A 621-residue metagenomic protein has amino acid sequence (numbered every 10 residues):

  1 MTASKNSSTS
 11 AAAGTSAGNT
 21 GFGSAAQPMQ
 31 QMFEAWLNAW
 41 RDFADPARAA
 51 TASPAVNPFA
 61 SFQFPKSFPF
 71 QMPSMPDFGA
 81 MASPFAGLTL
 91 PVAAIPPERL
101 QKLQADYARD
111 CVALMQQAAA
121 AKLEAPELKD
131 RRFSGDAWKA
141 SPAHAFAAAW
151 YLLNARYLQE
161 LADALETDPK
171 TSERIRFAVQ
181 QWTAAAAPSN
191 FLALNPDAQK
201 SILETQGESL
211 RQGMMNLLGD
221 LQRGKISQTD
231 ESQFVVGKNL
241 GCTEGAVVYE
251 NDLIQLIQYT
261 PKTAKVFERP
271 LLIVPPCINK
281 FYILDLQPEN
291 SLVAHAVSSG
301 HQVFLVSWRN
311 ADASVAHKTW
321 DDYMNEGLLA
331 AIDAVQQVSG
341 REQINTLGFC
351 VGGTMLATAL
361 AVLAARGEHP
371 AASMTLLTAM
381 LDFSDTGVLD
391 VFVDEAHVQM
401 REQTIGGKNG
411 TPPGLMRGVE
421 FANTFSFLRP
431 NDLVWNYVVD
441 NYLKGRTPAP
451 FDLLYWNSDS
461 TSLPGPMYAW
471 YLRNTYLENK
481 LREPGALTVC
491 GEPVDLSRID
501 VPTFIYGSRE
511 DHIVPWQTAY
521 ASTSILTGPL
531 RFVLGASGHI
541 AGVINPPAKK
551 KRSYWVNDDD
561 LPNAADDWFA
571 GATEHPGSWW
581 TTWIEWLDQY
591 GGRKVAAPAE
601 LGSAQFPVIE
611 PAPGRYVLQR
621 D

Functional and structural regions predicted by a protein language model:
M1-I254, V266-F267, F304, S522 (+4 more regions): Amphipathic, low-complexity, repeat-rich surface-exposed segments
T167-K200, Q337, R341, L360-Y468 (+2 more regions): Alpha/beta-hydrolase-fold enzymes
V266-C277: Short beta-strand element of the alpha/beta-hydrolase
D285-V303: Short amphipathic alpha-helix adjacent to the substrate-entry channel of hydrolases
V315-S339: Alpha/beta-hydrolase active-site loop
I332-G352: Alpha/beta-hydrolase fold nucleophile elbow
I499, I505-G507, D511: Short beta-strand/loop motif that positions the catalytic acidic residue of the alpha/beta-hydrolase fold
P515-I525, A536: Short alpha-helix in the alpha/beta-hydrolase fold that links the catalytic acid
